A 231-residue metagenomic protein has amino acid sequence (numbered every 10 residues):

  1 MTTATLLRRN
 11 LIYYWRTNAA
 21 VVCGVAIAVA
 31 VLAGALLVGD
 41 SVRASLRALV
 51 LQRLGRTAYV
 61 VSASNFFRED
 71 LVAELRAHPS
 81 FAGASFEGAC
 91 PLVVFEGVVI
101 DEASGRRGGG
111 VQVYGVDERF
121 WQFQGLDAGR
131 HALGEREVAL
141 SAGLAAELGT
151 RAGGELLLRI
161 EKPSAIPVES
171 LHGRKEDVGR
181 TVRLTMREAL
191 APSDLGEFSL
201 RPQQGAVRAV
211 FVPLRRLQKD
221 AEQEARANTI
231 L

Functional and structural regions predicted by a protein language model:
M1-T2, L200: Short hydrophobic/aromatic segments of transmembrane alpha-helices and their interfaces
T3-I12: A short amphipathic helical element positioned immediately N-terminal to and/or at the very start of a transmembrane
A4, G39, R43, G179-R180: Amphipathic alpha-helical segments in well-structured domains
I12-A19, R183-T185: Short low-complexity stretches enriched in small and charged residues
T17-E137, A142-G154, L171, R201-A209 (+1 more regions): Hydrophobic, regular-secondary-structure patches
A128-A139, T150-R151, L157-I166, H172-P192: Beta-strand-rich non-transmembrane domains
L195-G196: Hydrophobic-core positions in well-structured secondary-structure elements of globular domains
